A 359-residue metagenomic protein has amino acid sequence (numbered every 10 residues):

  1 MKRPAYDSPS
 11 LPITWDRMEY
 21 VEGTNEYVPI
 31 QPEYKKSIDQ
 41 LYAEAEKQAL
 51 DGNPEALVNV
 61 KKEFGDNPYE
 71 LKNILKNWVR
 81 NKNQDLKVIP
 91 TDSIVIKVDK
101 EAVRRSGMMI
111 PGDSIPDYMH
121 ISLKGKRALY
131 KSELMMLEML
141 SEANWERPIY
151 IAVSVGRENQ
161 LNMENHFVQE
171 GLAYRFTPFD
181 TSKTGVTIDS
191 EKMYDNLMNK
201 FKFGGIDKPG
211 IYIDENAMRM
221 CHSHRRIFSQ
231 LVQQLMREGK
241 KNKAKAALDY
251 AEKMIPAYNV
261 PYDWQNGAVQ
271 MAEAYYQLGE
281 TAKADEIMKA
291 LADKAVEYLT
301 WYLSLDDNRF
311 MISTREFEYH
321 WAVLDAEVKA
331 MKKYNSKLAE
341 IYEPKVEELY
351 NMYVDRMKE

Functional and structural regions predicted by a protein language model:
M1-E359: ER/secretory pathway lumenal C-terminal domains and tails of membrane proteins involved in glycoprotein biogenesis
